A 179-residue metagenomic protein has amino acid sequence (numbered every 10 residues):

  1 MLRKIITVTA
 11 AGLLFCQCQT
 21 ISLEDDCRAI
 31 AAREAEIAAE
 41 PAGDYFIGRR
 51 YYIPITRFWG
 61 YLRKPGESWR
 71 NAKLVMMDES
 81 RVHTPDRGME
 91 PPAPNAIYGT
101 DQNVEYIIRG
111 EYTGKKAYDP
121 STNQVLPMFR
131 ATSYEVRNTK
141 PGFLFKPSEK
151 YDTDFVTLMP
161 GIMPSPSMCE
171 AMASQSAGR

Functional and structural regions predicted by a protein language model:
M1-L2, Q19: N-terminal hydrophobic targeting signals that begin at the initiator methionine
R3-V8: Sec-dependent signal peptide recognition, specifically the positively charged N-region followed immediately by
A11-G12: Short, linear, compositionally biased motifs with a strong N-terminal bias
F15-Q17: C-terminal motif of bacterial Sec signal peptides marking the signal peptidase cleavage site
T20-R179: OB-fold and OB-like single-stranded nucleic-acid-recognition modules and their adjacent interaction interfaces
